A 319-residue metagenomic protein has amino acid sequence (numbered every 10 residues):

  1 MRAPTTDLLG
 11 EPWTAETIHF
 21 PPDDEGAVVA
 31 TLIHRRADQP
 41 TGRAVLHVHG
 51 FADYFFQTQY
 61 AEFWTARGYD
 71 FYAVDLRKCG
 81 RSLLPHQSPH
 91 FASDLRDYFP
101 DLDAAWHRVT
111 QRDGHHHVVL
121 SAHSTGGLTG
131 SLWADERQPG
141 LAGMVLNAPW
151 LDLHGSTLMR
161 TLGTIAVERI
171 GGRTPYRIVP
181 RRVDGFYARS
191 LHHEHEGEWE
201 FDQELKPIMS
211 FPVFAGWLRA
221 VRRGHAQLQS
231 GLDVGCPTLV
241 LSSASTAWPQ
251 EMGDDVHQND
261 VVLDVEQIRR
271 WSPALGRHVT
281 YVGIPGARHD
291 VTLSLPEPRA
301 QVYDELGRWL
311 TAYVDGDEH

Functional and structural regions predicted by a protein language model:
M1-Q39: N-terminal cap/lid segment of alpha/beta-hydrolase-fold proteins
H34-L76, L83-P85: Short, surface-exposed "cap/lid" segments of acyl-processing enzymes
F51, D75-G80, W150, P285-R288: Short beta-to-alpha linker loops that shape the active-site pocket of alpha/beta-hydrolase fold enzymes
F91-Q111: Alpha/beta-hydrolase active-site loop
R112-S124: Alpha/beta-hydrolase fold nucleophile elbow
T125, T129-V213: Alpha/beta-hydrolase-fold enzymes
I178-V279, G283: Serine-hydrolase catalytic core
H278-H319: Catalytic active-site module of serine/aspartate enzymes centered on a nucleophile-bearing elbow/loop
